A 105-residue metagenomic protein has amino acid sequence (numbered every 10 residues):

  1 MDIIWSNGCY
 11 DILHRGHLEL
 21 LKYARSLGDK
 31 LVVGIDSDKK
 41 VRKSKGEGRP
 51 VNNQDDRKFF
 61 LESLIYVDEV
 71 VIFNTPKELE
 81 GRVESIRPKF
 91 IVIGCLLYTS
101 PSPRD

Functional and structural regions predicted by a protein language model:
M1-I35: N-terminal catalytic cores of NTP/NDP-binding nucleotidyl/phosphoryl-transfer enzymes
I35, N74, G94-L96: Short secondary-structure boundary segments
K39-K45: A short acidic, helix-capping loop that chelates divalent metal ions and anchors anionic groups
K45-V51: Short glycine-enriched, charge-decorated loop/helix-capping segments at active-site entrances that position
K58, L79-E80: Short hydrophobic/charged patches on amphipathic alpha-helices used for structural packing and interfaces
K58-F73: Short acidic amphipathic segments
V83, R87-I93: Proline-aspartate-enriched helix->loop->beta-strand connector
Y98-D105: Conserved small/polar residues in nucleotide/adenosyl-binding loops
